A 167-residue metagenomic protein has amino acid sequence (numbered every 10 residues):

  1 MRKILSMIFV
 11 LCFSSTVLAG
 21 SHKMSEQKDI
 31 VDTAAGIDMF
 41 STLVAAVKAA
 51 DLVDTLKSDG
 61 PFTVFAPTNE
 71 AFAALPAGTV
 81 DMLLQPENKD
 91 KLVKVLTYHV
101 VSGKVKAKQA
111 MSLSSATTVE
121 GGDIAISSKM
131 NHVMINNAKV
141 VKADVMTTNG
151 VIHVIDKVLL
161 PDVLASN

Functional and structural regions predicted by a protein language model:
I4-F13: Sec-dependent N-terminal signal peptides
L18-N167: Mature, structured domains of secreted/extracytosolic soluble proteins
